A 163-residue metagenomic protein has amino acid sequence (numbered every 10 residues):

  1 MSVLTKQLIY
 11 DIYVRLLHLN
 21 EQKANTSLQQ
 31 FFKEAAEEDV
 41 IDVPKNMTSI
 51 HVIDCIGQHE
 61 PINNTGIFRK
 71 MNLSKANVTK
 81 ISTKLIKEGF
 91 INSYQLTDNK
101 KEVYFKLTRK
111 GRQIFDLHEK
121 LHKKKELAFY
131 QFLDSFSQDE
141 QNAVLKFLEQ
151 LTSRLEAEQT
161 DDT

Functional and structural regions predicted by a protein language model:
M1-P44: N-terminal leader segment of winged-helix/HTH proteins
S2-I9, K120, K124-T163: Terminal interaction helix/tail motif
Y13, K23-A24, V43, N64 (+5 more regions): Gram-positive cell-envelope targeting signals
V14, H18, I50, T65 (+7 more regions): Generic detection of well-ordered alpha-helical segments
Q29-L73: N-terminal helix-turn-helix DNA-binding core of bacterial DNA-binding proteins
E60-V103: Canonical helix-turn-helix DNA-binding module
I86-Q138: Charged, amphipathic alpha-helical coiled-coil/dimerization segments
